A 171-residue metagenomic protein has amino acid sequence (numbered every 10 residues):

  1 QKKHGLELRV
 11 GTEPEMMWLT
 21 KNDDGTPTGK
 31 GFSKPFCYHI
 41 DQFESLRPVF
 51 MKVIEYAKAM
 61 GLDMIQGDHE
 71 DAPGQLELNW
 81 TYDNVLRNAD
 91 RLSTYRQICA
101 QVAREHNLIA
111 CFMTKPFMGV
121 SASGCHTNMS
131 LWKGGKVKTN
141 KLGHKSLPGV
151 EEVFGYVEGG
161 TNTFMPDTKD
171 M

Functional and structural regions predicted by a protein language model:
Q1-M171: Glycine-rich, acidic/polar active-site loops that bind/position phosphate-bearing ligands
